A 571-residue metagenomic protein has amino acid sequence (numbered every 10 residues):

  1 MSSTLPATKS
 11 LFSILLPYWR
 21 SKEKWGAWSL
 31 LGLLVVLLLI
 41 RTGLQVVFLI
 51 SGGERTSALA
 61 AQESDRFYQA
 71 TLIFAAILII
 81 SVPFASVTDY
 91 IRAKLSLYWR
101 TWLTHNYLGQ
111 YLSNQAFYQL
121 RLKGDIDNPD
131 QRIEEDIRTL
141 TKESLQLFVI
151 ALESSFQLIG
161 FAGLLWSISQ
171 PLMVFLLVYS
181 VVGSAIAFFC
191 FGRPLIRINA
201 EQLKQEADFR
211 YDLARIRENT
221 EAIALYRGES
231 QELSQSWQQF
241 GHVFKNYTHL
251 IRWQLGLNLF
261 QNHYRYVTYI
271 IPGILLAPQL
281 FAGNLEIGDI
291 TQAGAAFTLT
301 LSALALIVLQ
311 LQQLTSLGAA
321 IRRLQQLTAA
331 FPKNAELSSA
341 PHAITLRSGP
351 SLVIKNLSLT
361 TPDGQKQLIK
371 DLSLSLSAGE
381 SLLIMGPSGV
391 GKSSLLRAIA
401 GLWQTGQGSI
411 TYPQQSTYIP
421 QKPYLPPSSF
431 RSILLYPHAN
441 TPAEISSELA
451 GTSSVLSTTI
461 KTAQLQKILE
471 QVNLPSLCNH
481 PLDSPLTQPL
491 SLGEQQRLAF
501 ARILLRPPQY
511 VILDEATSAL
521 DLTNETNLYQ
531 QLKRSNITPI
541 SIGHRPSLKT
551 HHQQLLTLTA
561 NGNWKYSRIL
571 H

Functional and structural regions predicted by a protein language model:
M1-Q45, R55, L59-F74, T88-R92 (+8 more regions): Membrane-integrated ABC transporters
S2-L16, L97-T141, D208-L213, R217-N246 (+1 more regions): Extended non-transmembrane interhelical loops and adjacent amphipathic helices of multipass membrane proteins
V36, V47-L49, V149-G192, K245-Q292 (+1 more regions): A hydrophobic transmembrane-helix motif
T139, R197-Q205, A214-E218, A224-I271 (+4 more regions): An intracellular "coupling" helix at the cytosolic face of ABC transporter transmembrane type-1 domains
Q205-F209, A224-G228, S234, P272 (+3 more regions): Cytosolic ends of transmembrane helices, especially the final helix of ABC transmembrane type-1 domains
A400: Helix-to-loop junction immediately C-terminal to a conserved catalytic motif
P423-P485: Conserved "ABC signature" C-loop
D483-H571: ABC-family ATPase nucleotide-binding domain "signature/switch" substructure
